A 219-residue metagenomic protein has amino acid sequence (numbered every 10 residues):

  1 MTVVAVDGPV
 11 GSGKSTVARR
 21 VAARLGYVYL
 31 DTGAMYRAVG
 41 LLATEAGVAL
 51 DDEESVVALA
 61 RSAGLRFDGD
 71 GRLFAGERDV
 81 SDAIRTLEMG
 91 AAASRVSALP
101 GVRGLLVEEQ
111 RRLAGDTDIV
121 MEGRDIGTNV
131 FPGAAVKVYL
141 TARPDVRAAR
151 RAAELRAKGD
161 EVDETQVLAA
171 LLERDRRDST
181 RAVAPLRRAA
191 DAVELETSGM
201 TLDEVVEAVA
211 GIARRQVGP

Functional and structural regions predicted by a protein language model:
V4-V6: Hydrophobic anchor at the beta1->P-loop junction of P-loop NTPases
P9: P-loop (Walker A) phosphate-binding loop of NTP-binding proteins
K14: Conserved lysine of the Walker
V17: Hydrophobic positions on the alpha1 helix immediately C-terminal to the Walker A/P-loop
A23-L87: N-terminal phosphate/diphosphate-binding loop that engages ATP/GTP or pyrophosphate donors across diverse enzyme folds
S81-D160: ATP-dependent NMP and nucleoside kinases share a basic, alpha-helical "lid"
Q110-D116, R124-N129, G133, K158-A208: Small-molecule kinase domains that catalyze NTP-dependent phosphoryl transfer to phosphate-bearing small molecules
K137-V146, R151-E154, E194, T201 (+1 more regions): Glycine-rich phosphate-binding loops of nucleotide-dependent enzymes
